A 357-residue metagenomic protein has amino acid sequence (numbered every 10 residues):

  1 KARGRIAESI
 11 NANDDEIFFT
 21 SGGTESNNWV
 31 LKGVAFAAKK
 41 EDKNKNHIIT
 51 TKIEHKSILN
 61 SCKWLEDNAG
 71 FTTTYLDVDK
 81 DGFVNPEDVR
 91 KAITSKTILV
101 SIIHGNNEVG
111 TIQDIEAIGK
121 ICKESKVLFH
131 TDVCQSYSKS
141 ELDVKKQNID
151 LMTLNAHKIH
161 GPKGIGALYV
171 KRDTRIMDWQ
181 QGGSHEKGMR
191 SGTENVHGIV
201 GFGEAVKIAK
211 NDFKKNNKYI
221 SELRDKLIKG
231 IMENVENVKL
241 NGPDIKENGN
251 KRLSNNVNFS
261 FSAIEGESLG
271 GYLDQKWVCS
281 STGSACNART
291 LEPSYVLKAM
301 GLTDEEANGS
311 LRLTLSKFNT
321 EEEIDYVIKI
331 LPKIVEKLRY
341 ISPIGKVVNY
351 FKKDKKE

Functional and structural regions predicted by a protein language model:
K1-E357: Pyridoxal 5′-phosphate
